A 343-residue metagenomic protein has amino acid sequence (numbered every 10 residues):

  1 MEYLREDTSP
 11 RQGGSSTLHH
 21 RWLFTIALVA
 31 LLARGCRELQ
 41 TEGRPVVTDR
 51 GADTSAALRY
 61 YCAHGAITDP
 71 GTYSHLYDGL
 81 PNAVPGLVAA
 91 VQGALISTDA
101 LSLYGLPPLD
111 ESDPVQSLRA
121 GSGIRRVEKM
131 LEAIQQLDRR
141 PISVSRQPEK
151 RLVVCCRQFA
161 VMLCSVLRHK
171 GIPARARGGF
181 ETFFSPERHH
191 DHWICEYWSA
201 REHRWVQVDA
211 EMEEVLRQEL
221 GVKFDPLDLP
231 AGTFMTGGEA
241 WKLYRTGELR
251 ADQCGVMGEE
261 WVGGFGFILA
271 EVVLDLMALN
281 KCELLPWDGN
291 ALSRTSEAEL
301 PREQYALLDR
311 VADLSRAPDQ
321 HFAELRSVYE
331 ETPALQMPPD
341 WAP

Functional and structural regions predicted by a protein language model:
Y3, D7, H19-H20: Intrinsic-disorder-associated, low-complexity terminal segments enriched in Asp/Asn/His/Tyr and depleted of Lys/Arg
G14-L23: Bacterial N-terminal signal peptides that target proteins for export
T25-L31: Bacterial N-terminal signal peptides
L39, G43-G51, L58: Intrinsically disordered, low-complexity N-terminal segments that are enriched in acidic
G51, A57-I67, V88, G93-S97 (+3 more regions): His-Asp-centered catalytic microenvironments across diverse enzyme cores, prominently the transglutaminase-like
A52-K150: Secondary-structure boundary elements
R119-W193: Active-site neighborhood of thiol-dependent amide/isopeptide-bond enzymes
